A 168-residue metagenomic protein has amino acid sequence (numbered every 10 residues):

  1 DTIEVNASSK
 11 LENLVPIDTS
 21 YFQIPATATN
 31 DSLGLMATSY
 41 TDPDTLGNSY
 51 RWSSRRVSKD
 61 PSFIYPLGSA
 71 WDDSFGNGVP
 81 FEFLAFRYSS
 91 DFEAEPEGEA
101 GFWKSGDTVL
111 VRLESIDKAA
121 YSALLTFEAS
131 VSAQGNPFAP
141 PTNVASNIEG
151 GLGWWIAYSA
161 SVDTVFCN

Functional and structural regions predicted by a protein language model:
D1-N168: A sequence/structural signal for flexible, mid-protein segments enriched in small/helix-disrupting residues
